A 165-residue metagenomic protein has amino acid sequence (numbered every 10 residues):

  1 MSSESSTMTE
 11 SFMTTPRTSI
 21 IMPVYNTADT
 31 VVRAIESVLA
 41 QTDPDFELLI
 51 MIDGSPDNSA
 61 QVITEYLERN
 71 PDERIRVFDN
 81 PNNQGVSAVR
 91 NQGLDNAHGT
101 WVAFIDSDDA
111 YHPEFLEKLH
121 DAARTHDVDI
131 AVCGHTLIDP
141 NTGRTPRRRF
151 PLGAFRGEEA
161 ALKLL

Functional and structural regions predicted by a protein language model:
E4, T9-L165: Nucleotide-sugar donor-binding/catalytic module of glycosyltransferases that assemble extracellular/cell-envelope
